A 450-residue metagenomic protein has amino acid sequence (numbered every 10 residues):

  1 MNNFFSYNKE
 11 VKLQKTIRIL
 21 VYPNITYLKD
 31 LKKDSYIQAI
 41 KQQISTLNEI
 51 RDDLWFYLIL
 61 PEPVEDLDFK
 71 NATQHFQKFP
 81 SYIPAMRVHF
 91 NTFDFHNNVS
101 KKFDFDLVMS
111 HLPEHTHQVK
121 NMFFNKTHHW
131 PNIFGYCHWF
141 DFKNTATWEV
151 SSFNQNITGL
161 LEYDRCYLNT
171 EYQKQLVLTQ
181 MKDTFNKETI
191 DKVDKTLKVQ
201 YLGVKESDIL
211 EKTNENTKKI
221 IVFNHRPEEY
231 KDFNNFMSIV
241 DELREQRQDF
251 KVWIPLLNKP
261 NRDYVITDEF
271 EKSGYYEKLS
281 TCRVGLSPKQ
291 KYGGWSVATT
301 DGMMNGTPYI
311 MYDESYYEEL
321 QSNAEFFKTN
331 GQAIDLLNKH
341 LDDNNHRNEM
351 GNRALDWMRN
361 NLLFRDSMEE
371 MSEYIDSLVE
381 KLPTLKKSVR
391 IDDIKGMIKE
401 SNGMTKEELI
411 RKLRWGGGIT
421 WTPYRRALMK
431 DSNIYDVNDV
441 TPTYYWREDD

Functional and structural regions predicted by a protein language model:
M1-E65, D241-E245: N-terminal subdomain of nucleotide-sugar transferases
R18-Y22, Y167, K212-K231, M237-D241: Conserved donor-binding/catalytic core segment of Leloir-type glycosyltransferases
S110-T116, C137: Short His-centered aromatic/hydrophobic patch
P131-F134, W139-G159, M181-F185, E206: Nucleotide-sugar donor phosphate/pyrophosphate-binding loop at the beta->alpha transition of glycosyltransferases
G159-T196: A short, active-site helix/loop in glycosyltransferases that binds the activated sugar's phosphate group
E277-G294, T307: Acidic donor-binding loop of glycosyltransferase active sites
M304, P308-M311: Short hydrophobic beta-strand element within catalytic cores of glycosyltransferases and related nucleotide-activated
K339, H346-N361, S367, E373: A short, well-ordered alpha-helix in the C-terminal region of glycosyltransferases
